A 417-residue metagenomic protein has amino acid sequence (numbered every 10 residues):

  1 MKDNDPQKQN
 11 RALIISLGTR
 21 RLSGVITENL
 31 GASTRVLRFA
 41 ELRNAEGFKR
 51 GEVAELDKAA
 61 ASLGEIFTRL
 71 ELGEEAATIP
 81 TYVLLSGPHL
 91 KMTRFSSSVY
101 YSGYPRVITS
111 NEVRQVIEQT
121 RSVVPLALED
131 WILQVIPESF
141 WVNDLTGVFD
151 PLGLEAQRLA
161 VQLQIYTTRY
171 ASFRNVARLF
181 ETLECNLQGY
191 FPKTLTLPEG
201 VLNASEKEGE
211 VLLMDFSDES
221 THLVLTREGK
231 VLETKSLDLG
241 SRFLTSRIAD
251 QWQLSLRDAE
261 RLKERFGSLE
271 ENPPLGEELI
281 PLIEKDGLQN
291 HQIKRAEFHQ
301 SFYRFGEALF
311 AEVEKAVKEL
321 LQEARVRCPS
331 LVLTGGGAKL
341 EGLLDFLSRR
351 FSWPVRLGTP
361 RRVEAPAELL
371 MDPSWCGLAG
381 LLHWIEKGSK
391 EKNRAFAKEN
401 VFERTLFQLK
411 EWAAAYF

Functional and structural regions predicted by a protein language model:
M1-R21, V25-T81, L85-L212, V231-L232 (+5 more regions): Nucleotide/phosphate-binding catalytic cleft detector across ATP-hydrolyzing and phosphate-transferring enzymes
I15-R21, S86-G87, L213-S220, T226-G229 (+2 more regions): A short acidic Gly-Thr/Ser loop motif
R50, G200, F243-A249, E364-L369: Short, charged, surface-exposed secondary-structure boundary motifs
T109-R114, R349-L378: Conserved phosphate-binding/catalytic loops in two-lobed NTP-binding clefts
L239-D258: A conserved active-site cap/scaffold subdomain adjacent to cofactor or substrate pockets
S268-E270, R325-R350: Glycine-rich phosphate-binding loops at beta-strand->alpha-helix junctions
F305-V317: A general structural motif
V313, L333, L381: Hydrophobic, well-ordered secondary-structure elements that form the walls of internal hydrophobic environments
